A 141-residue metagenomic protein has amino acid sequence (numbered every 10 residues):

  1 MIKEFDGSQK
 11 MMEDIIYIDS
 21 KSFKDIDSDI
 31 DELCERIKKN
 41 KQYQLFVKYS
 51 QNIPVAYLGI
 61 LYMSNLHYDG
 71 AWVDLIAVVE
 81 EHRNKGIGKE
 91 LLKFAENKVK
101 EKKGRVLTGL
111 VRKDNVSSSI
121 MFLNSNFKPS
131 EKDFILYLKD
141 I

Functional and structural regions predicted by a protein language model:
E4-D69, D74: Acetyl-CoA-dependent GNAT
L33, K113-D114, L136: Conserved beta-strand edge residues that scaffold enzyme active sites
Y68, G86, S117: Residues that form or flank phosphate/diphosphate-binding pockets in enzymes that use nucleotide phosphates
I76-V78, V111: Hydrophobic adenine-recognition pocket in adenosine-nucleotide-binding enzymes
V78, N84-N97, I120-N124: Conserved acetyl-CoA-binding loop-helix of GNAT-fold acetyltransferases
K89, K113-K132: Conserved active-site alpha-helix within GNAT-family acetyltransferase domains
V99-V111: Conserved GNAT acetyl-CoA-binding A-motif
Y137-I141: Short beta-strand-to-coil "C-cap" segments at the C-terminal boundary of structured domains/repeats, marking
